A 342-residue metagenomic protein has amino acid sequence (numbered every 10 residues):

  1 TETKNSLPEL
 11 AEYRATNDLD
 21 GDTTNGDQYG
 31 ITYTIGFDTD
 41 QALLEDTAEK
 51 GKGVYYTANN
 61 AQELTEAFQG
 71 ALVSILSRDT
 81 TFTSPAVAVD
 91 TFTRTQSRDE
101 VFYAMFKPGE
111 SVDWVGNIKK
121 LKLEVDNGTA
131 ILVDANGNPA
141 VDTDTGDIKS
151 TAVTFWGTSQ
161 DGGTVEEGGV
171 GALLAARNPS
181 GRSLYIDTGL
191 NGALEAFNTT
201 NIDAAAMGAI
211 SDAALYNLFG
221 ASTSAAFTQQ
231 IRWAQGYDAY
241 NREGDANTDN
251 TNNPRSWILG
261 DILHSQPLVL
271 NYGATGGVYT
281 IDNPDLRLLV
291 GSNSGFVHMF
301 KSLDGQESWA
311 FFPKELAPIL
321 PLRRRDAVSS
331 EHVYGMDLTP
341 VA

Functional and structural regions predicted by a protein language model:
T1-A342: A fold-level detector for beta-propeller and closely related beta-sheet-rich head/sensor domains
